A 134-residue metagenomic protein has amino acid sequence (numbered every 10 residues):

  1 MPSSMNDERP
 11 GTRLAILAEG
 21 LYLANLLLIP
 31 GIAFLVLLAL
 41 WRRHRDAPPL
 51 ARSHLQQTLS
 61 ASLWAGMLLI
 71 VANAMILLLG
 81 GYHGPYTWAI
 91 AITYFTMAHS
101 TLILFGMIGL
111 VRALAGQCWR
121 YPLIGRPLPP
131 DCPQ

Functional and structural regions predicted by a protein language model:
M1-L26, I32-A61, I108-Q134: Membrane-interface extramembranous regions at the lipid-water interface
R13-F34, S60-G106: Hydrophobic alpha-helical transmembrane segments in multi-pass membrane proteins
